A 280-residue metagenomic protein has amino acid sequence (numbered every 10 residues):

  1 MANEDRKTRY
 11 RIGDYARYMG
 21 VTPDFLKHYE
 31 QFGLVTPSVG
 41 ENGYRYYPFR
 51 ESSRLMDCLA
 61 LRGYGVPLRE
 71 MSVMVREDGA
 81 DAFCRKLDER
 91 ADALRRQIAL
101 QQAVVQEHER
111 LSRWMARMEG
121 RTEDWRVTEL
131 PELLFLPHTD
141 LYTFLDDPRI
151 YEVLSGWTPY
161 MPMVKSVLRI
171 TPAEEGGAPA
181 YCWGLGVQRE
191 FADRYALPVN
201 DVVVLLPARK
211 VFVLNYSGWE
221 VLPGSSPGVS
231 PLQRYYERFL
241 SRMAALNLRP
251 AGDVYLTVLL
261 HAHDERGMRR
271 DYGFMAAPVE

Functional and structural regions predicted by a protein language model:
M1-Y64, L68, L246-A251: Basic helix-turn-helix/winged-helix DNA-binding cores and closely related short helical interaction motifs
A2-H28, G65-R85, P137-S166, S226: Short N-terminal secondary-structure initiator segments
R11-Y18, D57-R62, V75-R76, D88-R95 (+1 more regions): Short, structured secondary-structure boundary patches
K27, G40, S72, L168-R169 (+1 more regions): Short loop/turn and capping residues at structural boundaries
P37-G40, M56-L59, M71-R126: Short, charged amphipathic alpha-helical surface segments
Y44, R76, V258: Positions that flank functional sites
P48-F49, A80, A262: Short Asp/Glu-rich motifs
R85, D92, R96, H108-E280: A solvent-exposed interaction/effector surface
